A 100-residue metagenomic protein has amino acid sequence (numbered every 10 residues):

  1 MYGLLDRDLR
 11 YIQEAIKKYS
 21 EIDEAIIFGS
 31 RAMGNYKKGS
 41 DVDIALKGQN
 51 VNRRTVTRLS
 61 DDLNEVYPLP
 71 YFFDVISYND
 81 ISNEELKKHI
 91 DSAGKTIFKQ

Functional and structural regions predicted by a protein language model:
M1-E24, M33-K38, Q49-Q100: Catalytic core of pol beta-like nucleotidyltransferases
S30: Conserved H-loop
